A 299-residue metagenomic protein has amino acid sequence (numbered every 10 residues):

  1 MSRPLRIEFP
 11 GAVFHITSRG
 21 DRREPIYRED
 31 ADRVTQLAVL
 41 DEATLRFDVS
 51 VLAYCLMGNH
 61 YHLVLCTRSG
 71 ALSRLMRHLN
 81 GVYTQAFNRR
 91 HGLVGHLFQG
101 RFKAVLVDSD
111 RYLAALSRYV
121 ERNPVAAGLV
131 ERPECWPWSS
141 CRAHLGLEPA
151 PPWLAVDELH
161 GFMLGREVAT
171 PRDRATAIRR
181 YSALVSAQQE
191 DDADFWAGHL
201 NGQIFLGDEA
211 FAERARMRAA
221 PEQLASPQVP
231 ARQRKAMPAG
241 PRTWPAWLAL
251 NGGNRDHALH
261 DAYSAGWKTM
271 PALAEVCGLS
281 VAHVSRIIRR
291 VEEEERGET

Functional and structural regions predicted by a protein language model:
M1-A53, M57, C66-T299: Short Pro-Cys-Gly-centered "Cys-loop" motif that presents a nucleophilic cysteine in a tight turn
H60: Short acidic-rich active-site patches of cyclic nucleotide enzymes
